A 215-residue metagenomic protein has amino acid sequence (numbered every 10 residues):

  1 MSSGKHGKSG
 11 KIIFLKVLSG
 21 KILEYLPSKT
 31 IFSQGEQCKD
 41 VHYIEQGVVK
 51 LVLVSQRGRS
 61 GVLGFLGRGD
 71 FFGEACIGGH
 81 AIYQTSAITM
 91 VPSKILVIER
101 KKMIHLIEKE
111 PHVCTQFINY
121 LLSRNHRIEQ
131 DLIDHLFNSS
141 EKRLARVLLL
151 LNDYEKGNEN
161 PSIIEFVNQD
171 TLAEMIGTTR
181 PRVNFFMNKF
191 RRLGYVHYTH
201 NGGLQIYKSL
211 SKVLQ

Functional and structural regions predicted by a protein language model:
G4-Q46: Regulatory nucleotide-sensing modules
I12, L18, G64-H126: Cyclic-nucleotide recognition modules
L26-P27, E45-Q46, G67, V91 (+1 more regions): A cytosolic small-molecule/anion-sensing beta-strand core signal
I31, L63-G64: Local beta-strand/beta-hairpin segments that build beta-sheet-rich folds
K39-V52, R57, G67-G69: Glycine- and acidic-residue-biased ligand/ion/polar-headgroup-sensing regions
E108-G177: Polybasic "coupling" helices that flank or enter modular domains
D153-Q215: Phosphate-/nucleic-acid-contacting segments
